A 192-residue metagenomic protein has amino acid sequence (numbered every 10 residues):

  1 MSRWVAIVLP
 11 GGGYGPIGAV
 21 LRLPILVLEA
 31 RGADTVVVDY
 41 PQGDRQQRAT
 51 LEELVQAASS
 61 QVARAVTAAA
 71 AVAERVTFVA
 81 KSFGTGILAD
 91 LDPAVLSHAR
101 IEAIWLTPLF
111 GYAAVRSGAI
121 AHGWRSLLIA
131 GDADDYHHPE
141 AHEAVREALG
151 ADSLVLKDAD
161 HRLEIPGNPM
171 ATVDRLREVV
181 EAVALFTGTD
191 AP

Functional and structural regions predicted by a protein language model:
M1-R75, I165: Serine-hydrolase catalytic machinery in alpha/beta-hydrolase-like enzymes
I17-A19, D135-A141: Conserved alpha/beta-hydrolase "acid-adjacent" motif
R48, A151-P192: C-terminal catalytic histidine-bearing segment of alpha/beta-hydrolase fold enzymes
F78-A89: Gly/Ala-rich beta-loop-alpha elbow adjacent to hydrolase catalytic centers
S97-F110: A conserved short beta-strand
G111, D132-H137, H161-R162: Acidic catalytic loop of the alpha/beta-hydrolase fold
H122-G123, L128-A130, D134: Short beta-strand/loop motif that positions the catalytic acidic residue of the alpha/beta-hydrolase fold
H138-D152: Conserved loop-alpha-helix segment in the C-terminal half of the alpha/beta-hydrolase fold that carries the catalytic
